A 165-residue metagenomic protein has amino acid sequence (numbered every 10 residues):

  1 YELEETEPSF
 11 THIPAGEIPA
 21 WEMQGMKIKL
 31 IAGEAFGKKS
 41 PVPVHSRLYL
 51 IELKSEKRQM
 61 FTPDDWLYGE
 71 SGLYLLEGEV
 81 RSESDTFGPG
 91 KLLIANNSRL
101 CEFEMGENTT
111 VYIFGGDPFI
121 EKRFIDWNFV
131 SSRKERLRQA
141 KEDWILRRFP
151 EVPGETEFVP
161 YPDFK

Functional and structural regions predicted by a protein language model:
Y1-K165: Jelly-roll (double-stranded beta-helix
